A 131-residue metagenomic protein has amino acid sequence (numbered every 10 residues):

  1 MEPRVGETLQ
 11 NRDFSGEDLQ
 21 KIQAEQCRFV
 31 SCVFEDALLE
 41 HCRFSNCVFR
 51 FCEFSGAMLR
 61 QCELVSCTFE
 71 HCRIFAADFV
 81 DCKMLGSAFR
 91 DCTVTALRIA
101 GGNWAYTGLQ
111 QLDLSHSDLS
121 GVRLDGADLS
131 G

Functional and structural regions predicted by a protein language model:
M1-G131: Tandem repeat scaffolds
